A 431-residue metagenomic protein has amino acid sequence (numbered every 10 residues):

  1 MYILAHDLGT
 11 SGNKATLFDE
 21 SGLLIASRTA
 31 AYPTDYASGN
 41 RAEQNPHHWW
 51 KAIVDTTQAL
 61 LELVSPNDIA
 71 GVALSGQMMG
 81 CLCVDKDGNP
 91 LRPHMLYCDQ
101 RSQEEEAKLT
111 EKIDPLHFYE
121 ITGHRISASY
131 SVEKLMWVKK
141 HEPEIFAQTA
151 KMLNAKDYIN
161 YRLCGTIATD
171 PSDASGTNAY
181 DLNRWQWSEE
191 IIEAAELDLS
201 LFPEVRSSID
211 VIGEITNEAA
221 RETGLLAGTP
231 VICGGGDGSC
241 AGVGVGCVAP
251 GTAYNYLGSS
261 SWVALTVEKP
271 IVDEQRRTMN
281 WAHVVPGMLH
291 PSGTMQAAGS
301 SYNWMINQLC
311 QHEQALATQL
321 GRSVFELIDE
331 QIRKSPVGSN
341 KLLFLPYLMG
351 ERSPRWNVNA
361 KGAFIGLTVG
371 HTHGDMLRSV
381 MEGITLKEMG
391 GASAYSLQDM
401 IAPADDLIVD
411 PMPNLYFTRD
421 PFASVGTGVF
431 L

Functional and structural regions predicted by a protein language model:
M1-P93, E120, Q148, N217-R221 (+5 more regions): N-terminal glycine/serine-rich phosphate-binding loop of ATP-dependent small-molecule kinases, especially carbohydrate
L4-H6, Q103, T110-G123, E133-A168 (+4 more regions): Active-site core segments that coordinate phosphate-bearing ligands/cofactors across diverse enzyme families
G22, N45, V72, D99 (+3 more regions): Residue-level signal for inorganic ion chemistry
R28, S200-R206, I232, G428-L431: General small-molecule cofactor/ligand-binding pocket signal
A30, D35, M95-S102, A174 (+1 more regions): Short, acidic/turn-prone active-site loops that include or flank metal/cofactor- and phosphate-binding residues
L61-Y97, R125-S131, N160-D181, E204-S207 (+1 more regions): Short beta-strand-loop/turn "lid" adjacent to the catalytic site in phosphate-handling enzymes
S65-D68, L201, T385, P403: Short loop/turn motifs at secondary-structure junctions
P203-V211, T318-F325: Short linear loop/turn motifs
